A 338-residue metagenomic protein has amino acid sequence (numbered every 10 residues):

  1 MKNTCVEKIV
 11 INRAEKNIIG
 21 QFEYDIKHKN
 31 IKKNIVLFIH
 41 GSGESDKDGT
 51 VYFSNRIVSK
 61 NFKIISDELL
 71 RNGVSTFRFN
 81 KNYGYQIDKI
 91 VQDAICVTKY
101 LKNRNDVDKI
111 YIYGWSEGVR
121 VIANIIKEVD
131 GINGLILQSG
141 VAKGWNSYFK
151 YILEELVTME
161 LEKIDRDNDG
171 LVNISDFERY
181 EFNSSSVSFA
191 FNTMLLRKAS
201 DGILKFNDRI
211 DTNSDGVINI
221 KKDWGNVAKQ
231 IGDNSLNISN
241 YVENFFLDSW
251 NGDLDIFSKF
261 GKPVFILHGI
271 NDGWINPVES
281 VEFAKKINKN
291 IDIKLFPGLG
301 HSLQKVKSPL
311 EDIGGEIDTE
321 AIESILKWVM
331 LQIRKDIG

Functional and structural regions predicted by a protein language model:
M1-I31: N-terminal cap/lid segment of alpha/beta-hydrolase-fold proteins
H28-L69: Short, surface-exposed "cap/lid" segments of acyl-processing enzymes
N61, Y85-N103: Alpha/beta-hydrolase active-site loop
Y100-L156: Primarily recognizes the serine-hydrolase "nucleophile elbow" in alpha/beta-hydrolase and SGNH/GDSL folds
Q138-I256: Accessory cap/linker subdomain of secreted extracellular hydrolases
N219, G273-E279: Conserved alpha/beta-hydrolase "acid-adjacent" motif
F260, I266-H268, D272: Short beta-strand/loop motif that positions the catalytic acidic residue of the alpha/beta-hydrolase fold
L299-L303, K307-G338: Catalytic active-site module of serine/aspartate enzymes centered on a nucleophile-bearing elbow/loop
